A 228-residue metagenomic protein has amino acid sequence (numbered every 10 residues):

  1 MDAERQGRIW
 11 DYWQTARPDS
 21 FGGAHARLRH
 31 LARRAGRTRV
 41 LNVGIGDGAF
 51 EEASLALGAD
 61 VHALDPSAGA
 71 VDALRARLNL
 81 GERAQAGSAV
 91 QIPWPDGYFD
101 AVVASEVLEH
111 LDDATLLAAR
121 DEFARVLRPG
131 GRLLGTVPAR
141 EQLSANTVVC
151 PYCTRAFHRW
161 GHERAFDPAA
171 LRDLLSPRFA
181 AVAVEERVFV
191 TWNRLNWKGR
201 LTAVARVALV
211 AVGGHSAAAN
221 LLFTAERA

Functional and structural regions predicted by a protein language model:
M1-P95, A101-S105, A114-R120, E186-F189 (+1 more regions): Conserved N-terminal segment of class I S-adenosyl-L-methionine
W94, F99, F166, F179-A180: Conserved hydrophobic/aromatic "anchor" residues that stabilize well-ordered secondary structure elements
E109-H110: A short His-aromatic
L117-P129: A short glycine-rich, Lys/Arg-flanked "PGG" loop and its adjoining helix->strand segment in the class I
L134-A156: Conserved class I S-adenosyl-L-methionine
V148-P151, V182-A228: A C-terminal cap/extension of S-adenosyl-L-methionine-dependent methyltransferases that defines the acceptor-substrate
C153-A170: Acceptor-substrate binding/catalytic loop of class I
A170-E186: A SAM-dependent methyltransferase catalytic signature shared across enzymes that methylate proteins
